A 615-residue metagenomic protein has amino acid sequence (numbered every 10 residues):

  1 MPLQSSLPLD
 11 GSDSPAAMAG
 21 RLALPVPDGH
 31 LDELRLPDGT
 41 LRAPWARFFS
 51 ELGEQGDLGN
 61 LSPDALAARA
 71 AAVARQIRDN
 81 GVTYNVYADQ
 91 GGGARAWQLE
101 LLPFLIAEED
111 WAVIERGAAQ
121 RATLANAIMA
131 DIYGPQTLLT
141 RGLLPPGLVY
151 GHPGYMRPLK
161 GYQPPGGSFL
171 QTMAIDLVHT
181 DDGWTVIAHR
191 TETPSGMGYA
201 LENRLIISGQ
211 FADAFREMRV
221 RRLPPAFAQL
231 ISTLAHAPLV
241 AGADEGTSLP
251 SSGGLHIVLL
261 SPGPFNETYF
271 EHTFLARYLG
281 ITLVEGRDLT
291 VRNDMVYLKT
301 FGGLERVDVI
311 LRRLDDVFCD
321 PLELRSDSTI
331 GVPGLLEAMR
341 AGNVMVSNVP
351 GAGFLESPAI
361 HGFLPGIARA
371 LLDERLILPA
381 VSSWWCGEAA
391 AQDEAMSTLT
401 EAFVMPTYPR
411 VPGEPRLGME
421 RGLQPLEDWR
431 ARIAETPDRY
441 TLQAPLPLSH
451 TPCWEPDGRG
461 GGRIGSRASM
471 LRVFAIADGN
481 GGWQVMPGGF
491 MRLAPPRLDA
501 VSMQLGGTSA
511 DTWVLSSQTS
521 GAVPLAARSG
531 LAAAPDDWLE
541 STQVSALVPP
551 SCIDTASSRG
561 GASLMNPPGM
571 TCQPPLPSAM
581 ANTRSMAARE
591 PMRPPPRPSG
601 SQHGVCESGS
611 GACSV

Functional and structural regions predicted by a protein language model:
M1-N566, R584-A587, M592, G600-E607 (+1 more regions): Preference for protein termini
P549, P574-S578: N-terminal helix-forming leader/targeting segments
